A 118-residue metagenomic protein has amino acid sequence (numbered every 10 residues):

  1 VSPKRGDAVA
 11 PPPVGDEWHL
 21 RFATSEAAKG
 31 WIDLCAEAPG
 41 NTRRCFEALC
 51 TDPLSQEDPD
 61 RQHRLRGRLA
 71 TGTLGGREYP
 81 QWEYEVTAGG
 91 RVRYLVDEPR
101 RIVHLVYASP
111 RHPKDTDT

Functional and structural regions predicted by a protein language model:
V1-G90, V96-T118: Basic, Lys/Arg-enriched alpha-helical interface segments
